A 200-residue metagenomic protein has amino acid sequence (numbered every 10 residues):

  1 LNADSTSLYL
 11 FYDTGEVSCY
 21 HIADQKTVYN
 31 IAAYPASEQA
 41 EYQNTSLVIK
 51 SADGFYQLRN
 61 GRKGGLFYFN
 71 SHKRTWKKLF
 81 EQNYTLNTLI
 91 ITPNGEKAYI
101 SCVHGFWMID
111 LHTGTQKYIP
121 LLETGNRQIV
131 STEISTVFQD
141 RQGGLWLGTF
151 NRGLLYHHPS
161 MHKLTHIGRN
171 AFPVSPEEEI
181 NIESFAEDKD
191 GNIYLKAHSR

Functional and structural regions predicted by a protein language model:
L1-R200: Carboxylate-rich, polar loop motifs that coordinate divalent cations or form catalytic acidic clusters
